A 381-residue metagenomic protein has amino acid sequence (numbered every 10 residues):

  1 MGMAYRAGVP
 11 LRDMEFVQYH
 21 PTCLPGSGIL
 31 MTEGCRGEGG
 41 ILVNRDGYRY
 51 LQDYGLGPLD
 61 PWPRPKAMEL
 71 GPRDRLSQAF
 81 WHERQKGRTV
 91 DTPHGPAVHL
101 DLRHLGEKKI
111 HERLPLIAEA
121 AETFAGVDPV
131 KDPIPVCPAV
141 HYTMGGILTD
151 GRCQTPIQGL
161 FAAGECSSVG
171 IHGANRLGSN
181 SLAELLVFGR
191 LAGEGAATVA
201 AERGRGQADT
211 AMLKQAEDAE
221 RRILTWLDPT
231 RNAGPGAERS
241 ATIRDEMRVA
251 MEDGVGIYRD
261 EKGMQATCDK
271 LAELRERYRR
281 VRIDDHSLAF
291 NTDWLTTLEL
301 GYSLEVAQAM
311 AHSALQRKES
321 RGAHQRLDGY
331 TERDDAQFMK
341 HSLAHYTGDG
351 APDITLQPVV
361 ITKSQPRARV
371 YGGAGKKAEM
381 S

Functional and structural regions predicted by a protein language model:
M1-A4, C153: Structural element of the ATP-grasp superfamily
M3, V9-V127, G195-A201: An anion/pyrophosphate-binding glycine-rich loop and adjacent beta-alpha core in soluble alpha-beta enzymes
A7, R12, E38-G40, P96-V98 (+7 more regions): Structural beta-strand/beta-sheet cores of well-ordered domains, especially the beta-sheet scaffolds that support
D13-Y19, I134-P135, G206-Q215: Beta-strand segments within the central parallel beta-sheet cores of soluble alpha/beta enzyme folds
E15, Y54, D132-P133, G329: Short loop/turn and capping residues at structural boundaries
L24-E38, V136-D150, R326: A gly/ser-rich beta-alpha-beta helix-loop segment of oxidoreductase catalytic cores
V43-E69, R75, F80-P93, Y142-M144 (+2 more regions): Glycine- and aromatic-enriched mobile tails/lids
L105-R152, Q158: Accessory "access/gating" subregions that flank catalytic or transport cores
